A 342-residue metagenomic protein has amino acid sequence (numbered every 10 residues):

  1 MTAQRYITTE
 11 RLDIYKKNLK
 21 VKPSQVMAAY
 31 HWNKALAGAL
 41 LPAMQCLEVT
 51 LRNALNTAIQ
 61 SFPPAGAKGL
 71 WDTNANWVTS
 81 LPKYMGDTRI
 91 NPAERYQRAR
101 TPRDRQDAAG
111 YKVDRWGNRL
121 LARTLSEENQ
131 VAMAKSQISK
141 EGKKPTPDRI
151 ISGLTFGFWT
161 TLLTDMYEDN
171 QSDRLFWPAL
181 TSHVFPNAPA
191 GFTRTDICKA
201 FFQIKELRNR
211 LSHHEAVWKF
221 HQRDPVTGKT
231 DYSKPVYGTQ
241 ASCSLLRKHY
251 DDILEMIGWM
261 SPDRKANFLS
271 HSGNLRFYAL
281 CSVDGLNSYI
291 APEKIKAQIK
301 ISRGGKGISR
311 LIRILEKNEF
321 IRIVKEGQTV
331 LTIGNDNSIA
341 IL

Functional and structural regions predicted by a protein language model:
M1-K199, Q203, H221-L342: Extended intrinsically disordered or low-complexity regions, especially N/C-terminal cytosolic tails and loops, rather
H214: Acidic/aromatic/glycine-rich contiguous surface patches that form carbohydrate-binding/processing clefts and analogous
